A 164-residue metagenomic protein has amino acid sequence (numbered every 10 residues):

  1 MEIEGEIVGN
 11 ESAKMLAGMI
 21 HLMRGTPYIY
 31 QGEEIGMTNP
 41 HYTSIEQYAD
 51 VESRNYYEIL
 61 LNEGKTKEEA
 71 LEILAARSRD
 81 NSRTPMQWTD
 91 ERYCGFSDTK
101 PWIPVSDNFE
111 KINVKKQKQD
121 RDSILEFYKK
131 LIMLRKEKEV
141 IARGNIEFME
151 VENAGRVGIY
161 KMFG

Functional and structural regions predicted by a protein language model:
M1-G164: Active-site and adjacent substrate-binding regions of carbohydrate-active enzymes
